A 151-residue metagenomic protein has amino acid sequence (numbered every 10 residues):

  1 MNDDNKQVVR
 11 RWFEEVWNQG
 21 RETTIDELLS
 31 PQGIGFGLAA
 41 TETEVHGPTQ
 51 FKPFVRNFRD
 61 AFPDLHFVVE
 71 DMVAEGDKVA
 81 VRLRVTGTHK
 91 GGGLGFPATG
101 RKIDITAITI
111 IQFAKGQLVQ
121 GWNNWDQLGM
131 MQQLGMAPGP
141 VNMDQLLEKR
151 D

Functional and structural regions predicted by a protein language model:
M1-D151: C-terminal and inter-domain tail/linker signature
